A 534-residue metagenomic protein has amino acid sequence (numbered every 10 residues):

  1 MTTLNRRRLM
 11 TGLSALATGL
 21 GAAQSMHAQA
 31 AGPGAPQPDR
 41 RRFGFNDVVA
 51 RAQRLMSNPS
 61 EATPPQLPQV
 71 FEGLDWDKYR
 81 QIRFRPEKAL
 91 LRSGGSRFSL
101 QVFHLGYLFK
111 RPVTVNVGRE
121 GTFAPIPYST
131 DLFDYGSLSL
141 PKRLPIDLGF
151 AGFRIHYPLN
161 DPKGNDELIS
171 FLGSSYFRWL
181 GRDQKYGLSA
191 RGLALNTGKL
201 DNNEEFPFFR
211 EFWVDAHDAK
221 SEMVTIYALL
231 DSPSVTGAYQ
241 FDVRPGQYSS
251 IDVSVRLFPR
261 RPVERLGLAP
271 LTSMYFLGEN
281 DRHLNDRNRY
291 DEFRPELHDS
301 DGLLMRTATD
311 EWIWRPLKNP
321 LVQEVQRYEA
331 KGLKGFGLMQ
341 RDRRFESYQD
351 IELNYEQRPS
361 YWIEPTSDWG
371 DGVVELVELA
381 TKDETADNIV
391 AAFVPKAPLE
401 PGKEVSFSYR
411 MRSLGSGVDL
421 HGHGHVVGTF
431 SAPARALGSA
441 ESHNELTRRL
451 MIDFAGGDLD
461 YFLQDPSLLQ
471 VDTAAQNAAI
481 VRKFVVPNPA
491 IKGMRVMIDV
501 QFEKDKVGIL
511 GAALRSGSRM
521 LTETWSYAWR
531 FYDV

Functional and structural regions predicted by a protein language model:
M1-A17: N-terminal secretory signal peptides and thylakoid transit peptides that target proteins across membranes
Q24-G32: Signal peptide processing junction and immediate N-terminal pro/mature segment of secreted/exported proteins
A31-W76, R83-R85, L353-V534: Terminal accessory/anchoring regions of large secretory-pathway or extracellular enzymes
P59-K199: Solvent-exposed N-terminal domain segments of exported/luminal and surface proteins
D77, S170-L172, F177, E264 (+2 more regions): A contiguous, surface-exposed recognition patch within enzymatic or periplasmic domains that forms
V113, V224-I226, G237-F241, I251-V253 (+4 more regions): Hydrophobic residues positioned within well-ordered beta-strands of beta-sheet architectures
S189-G246, S367-A386: Extended, loop-rich substrate-binding clefts of extracytoplasmic carbohydrate-active enzymes
A228-L277: Acidic, contiguous internal or C-terminal segments within carbohydrate-active enzymes that form a structured patch used
